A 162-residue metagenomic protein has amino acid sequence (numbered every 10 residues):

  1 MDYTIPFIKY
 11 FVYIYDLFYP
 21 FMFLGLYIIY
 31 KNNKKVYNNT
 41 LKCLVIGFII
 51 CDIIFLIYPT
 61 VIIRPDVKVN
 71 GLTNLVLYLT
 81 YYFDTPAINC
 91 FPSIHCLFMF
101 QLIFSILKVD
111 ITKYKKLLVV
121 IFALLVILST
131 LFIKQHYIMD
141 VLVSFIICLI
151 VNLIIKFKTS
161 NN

Functional and structural regions predicted by a protein language model:
M1, Y30-Y114: Membrane-interface loops
M1-F23: N-terminal transmembrane-helix/juxtamembrane module of multi-pass inner/ER membrane proteins
T4-I8, N32-V36, T40, F132-Y137: Membrane-helix interfacial "entry" motifs
V12, D16, P20, L44 (+4 more regions): Alpha-helical transmembrane spans of integral membrane proteins, capturing the lipid-embedded, hydrophobic core of TM
V12-D16, P20, N39-C43, P92 (+1 more regions): Alpha-helical transmembrane segments of integral membrane proteins
Y19-K35: Internal transmembrane alpha-helix with an interfacial aromatic "cap," most often the third helix
F23-L26, I49-I53, L124: Hydrophobic core of alpha-helical transmembrane segments in multi-pass integral membrane proteins
Y81-N162: Membrane-embedded catalytic cores of phosphoryl/pyrophosphoryl-handling enzymes
